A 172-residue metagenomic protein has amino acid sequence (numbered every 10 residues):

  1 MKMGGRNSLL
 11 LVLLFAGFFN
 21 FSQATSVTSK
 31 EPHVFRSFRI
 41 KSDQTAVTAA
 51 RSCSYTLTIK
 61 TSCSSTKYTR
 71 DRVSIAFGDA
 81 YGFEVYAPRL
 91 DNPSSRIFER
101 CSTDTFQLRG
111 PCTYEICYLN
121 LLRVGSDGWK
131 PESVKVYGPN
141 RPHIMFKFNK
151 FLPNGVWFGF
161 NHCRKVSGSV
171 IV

Functional and structural regions predicted by a protein language model:
K2-V172: Regulatory, non-catalytic segments
